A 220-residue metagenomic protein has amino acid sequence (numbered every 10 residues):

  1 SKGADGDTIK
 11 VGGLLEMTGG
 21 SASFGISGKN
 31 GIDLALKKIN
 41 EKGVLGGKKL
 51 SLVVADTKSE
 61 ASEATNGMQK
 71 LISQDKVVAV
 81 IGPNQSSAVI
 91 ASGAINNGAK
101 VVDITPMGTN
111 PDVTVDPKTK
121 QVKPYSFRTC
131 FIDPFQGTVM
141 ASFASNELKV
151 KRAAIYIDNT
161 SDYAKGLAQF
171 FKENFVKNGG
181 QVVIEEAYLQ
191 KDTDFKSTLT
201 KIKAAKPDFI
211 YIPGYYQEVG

Functional and structural regions predicted by a protein language model:
S1-K10, E41: Short, low-complexity disordered leader/linker segments with a strong preference for bacterial N-terminal type II
D7-K10, G47-S51, Q74-A79, G98-D103 (+4 more regions): Loop/turn elements at helix/coil->beta-strand transitions in domains of secreted/extracellular proteins
D7-S27, P83-N84, R152-D158: Short beta-strand segments enriched in small/hydrophobic residues
M17, Q121-Q190, F209: An alpha-beta-alpha
S23-G28, K42-D116, Y188-F195, Q217-G220: Beta-alpha junction/loop-to-helix N-cap segments that form part of ligand/metal-binding clefts
S23-L45, Q169-V176: Short, polar/charged alpha-helical segment
D208-G220: Short, intrinsically disordered, charge-balanced linker/junction segments flanking boundaries in proteins
